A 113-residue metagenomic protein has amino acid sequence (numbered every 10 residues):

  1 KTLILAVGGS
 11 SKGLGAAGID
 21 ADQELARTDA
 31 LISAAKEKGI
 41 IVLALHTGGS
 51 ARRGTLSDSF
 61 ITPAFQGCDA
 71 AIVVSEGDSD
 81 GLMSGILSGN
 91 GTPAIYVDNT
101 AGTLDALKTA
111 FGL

Functional and structural regions predicted by a protein language model:
T2-K12: Short loop/turn segments at strand-loop or loop-helix junctions that form parts of catalytic or ligand-binding pockets
K12-L14, G81: Glycine/Thr-rich phosphate-binding loops of Rossmann-like dinucleotide-binding domains
G15-K38, I86-A94: A short, gly/pro- and small-residue-rich
E24-S57, T100-L113: Ser/Thr/Gly-rich flexible loops in soluble cytosolic domains mediating phosphotransfer, phosphorylation
R53-G85: Structural recognition of alpha->loop->beta junctions
V73-L113: Charged, low-complexity C-terminal accessory regions
